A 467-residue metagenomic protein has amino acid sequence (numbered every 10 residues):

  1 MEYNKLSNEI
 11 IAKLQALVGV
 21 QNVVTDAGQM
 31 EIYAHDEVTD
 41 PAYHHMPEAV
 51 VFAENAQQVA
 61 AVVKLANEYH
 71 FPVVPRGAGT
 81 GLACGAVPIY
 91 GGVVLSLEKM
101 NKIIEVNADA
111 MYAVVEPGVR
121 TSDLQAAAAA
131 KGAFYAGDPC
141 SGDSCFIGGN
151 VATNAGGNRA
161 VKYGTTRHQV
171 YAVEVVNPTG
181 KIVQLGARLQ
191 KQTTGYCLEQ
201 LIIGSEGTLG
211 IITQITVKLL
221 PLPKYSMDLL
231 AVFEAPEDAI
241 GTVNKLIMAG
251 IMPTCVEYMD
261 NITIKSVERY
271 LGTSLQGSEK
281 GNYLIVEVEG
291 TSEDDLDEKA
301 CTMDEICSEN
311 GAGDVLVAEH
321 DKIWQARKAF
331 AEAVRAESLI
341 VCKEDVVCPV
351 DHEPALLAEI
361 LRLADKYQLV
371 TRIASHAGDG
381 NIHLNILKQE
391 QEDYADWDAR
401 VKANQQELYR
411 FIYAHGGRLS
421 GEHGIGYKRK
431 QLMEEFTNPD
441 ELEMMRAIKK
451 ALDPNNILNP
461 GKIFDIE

Functional and structural regions predicted by a protein language model:
M1-K64, G81-M111, C140, T263-T273 (+5 more regions): N-terminal flexible segment immediately upstream of the FAD-binding catalytic core in FAD-dependent oxidoreductases
V20, Y413-I425, P454-L458: Alpha-helix capping/hinge segments and adjacent helical runs
D26-H35, P221, V232-A235, I240-E407 (+2 more regions): C-terminal substrate-recognition/cap domain of FAD-linked oxidoreductases
K102-E257, L458: FAD-binding subdomain of flavoenzyme oxidoreductases
K181, R429-E467: Activity-critical C-terminal alpha-helical subdomain
